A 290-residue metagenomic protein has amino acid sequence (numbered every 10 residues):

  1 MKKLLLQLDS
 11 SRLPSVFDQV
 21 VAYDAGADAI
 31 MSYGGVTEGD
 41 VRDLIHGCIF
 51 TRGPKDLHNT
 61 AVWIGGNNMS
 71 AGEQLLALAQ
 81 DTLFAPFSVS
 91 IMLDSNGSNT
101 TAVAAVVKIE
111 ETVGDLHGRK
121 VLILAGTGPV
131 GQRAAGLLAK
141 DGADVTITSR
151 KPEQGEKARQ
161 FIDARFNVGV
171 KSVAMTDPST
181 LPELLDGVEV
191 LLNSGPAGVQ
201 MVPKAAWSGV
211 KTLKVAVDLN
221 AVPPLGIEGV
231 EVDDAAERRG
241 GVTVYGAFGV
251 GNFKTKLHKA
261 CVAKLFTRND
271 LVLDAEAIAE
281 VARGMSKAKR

Functional and structural regions predicted by a protein language model:
M1-P86, A277-R290: N-terminal ligand-binding/catalytic initiation module
G35-D40, S70-Q74, T100, A104 (+4 more regions): Conserved active-site and cofactor/substrate-binding residues in soluble primary-metabolism enzymes
F84-M92, R239-G241: Glycine/charged-rich beta-loop-alpha catalytic/anionic-binding loops adjacent to active sites
M92-E110: A glycine-rich, Thr/Ser-enriched phosphate-binding loop motif common to dinucleotide/cofactor-binding enzymes
A102, G128-A134, G155, V199-V202 (+1 more regions): Short glycine/serine/threonine-rich phosphate/pyrophosphate-binding segments that cradle anionic phosphate groups
E111-V190: Glycine-rich phosphate/diphosphate-binding loop of Rossmann-like nucleotide-binding domains
V170-Y245: Rossmann-like adenosine-cofactor binding region
V222-R290: Adenosine-phosphate binding glycine-rich loop
